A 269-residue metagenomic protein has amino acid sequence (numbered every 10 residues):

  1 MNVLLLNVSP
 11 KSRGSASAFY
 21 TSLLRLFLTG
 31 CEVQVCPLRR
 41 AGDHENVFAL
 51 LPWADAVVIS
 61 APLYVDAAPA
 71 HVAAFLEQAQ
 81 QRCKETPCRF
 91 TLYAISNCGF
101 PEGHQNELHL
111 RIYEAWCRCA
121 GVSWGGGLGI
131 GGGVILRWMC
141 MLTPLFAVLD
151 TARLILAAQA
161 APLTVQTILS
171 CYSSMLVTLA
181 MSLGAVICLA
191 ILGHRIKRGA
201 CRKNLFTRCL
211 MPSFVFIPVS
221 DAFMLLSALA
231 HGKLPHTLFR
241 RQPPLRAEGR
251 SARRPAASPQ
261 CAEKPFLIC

Functional and structural regions predicted by a protein language model:
M1-C88, R118-A120, A160-I187, I196-F206 (+2 more regions): N-terminal beta1-alpha1-beta2 submodule of the flavodoxin-like/Rossmannoid cofactor-binding fold
G14, I112-A115, A147: Hydrophobic alpha-helical segments of small multi-pass membrane proteins
T21-L23, P69, A74-L76, Q105 (+3 more regions): Hydrophobic alpha-helical segments
L51-A54, G103-L108, F146-A147: Short, charged low-complexity intrinsically disordered segments located at boundaries of structured domains
T91-M139: Short, glycine-/small-residue-rich phosphate/pyrophosphate-handling segment
V122, L128-L156, L169-S173, V177: Hydrophobic, aromatic-enriched interface-forming segments
I191-L192: Extracellular low-complexity Ser/Thr/Asn/Gly-rich intrinsically disordered segments
